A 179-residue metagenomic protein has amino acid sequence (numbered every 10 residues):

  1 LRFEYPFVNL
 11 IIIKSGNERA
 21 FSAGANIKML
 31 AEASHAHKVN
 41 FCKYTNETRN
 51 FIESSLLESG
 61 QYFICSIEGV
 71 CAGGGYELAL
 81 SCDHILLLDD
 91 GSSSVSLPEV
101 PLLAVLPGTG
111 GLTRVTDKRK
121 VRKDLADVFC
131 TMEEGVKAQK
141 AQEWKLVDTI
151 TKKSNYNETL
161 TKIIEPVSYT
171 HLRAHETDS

Functional and structural regions predicted by a protein language model:
L1-K14: Conserved CoA-thioester-binding segment of acyl-CoA-metabolizing enzymes
I13, N26, A141: Terminal peptide-recognition signature
K14-R19, P101: Short glycine-enriched loops at secondary-structure junctions
E18-E32, N40-F41, F51-I52: Amphipathic alpha-helical interaction surfaces in cytosolic regulatory modules
A36-Y169: Conserved catalytic cores of soluble enzyme domains, especially glycine-rich substrate-binding beta-alpha loops
H171-S179: Single conserved hydrophobic/aromatic residue that forms the stacking wall/gate of nucleotide- or nucleobase-binding
